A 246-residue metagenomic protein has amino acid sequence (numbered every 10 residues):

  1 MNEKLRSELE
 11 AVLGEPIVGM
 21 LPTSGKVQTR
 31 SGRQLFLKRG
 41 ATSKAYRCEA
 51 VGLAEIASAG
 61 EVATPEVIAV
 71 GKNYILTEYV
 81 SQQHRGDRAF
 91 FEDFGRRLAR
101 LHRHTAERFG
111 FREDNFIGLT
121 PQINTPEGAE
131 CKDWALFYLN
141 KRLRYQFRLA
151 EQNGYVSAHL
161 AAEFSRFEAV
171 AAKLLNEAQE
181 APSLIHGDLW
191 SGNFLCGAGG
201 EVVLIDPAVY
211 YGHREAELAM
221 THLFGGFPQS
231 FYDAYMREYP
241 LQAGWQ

Functional and structural regions predicted by a protein language model:
M1-I17: Juxta-kinase regulatory segment immediately upstream of eukaryotic protein kinase catalytic domains
G14-M20, S157-A161, L241-Q246: Short, surface-exposed acidic
V18-L136: ATP-binding pocket architecture of kinase catalytic cores
A59-V62, G86, Q152-V156, E177 (+2 more regions): Alpha-helical structural elements of signaling/regulatory helical domains
V70, G187-L189: Short, well-ordered beta-to-alpha junction loops that form the rim of enzyme active sites and present histidine/acidic
A106-L184, G197-G199, R237: An alpha-helical support segment within catalytic cores of ATP-dependent transferases
E127-L139, R148, A181-L184, S191-G244: Active-site Asp-x-Gly
